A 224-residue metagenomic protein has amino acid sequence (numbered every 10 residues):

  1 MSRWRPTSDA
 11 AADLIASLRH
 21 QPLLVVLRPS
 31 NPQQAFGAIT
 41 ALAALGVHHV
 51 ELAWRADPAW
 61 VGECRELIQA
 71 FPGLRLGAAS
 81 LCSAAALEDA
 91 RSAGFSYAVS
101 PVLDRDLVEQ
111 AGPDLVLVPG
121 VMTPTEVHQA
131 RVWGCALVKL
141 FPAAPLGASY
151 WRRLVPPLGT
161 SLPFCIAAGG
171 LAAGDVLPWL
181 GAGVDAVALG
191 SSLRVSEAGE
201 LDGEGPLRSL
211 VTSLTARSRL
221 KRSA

Functional and structural regions predicted by a protein language model:
M1-A93, P113-L115, A173-G174, G181 (+1 more regions): Conserved N-terminal beta1-alpha1 strand-loop-helix module at the mouth
R3-R5, I166, V184, A188: Active-site pocket-lining/capping segments in soluble small-molecule metabolic enzymes
L14-S17, E109, P156-P157: Short secondary-structure boundary/capping segments
R28-P32, A78-A84, S100-L103, P119-P124 (+2 more regions): Glycine-rich beta-to-alpha transition loops that act as phosphate-gripper elements at the mouths of alpha/beta enzyme
A38, S83-A93, T125-G134, Y150 (+2 more regions): Catalytic cores of alpha/beta
V50-L52, G77, A98, K139-L140 (+1 more regions): Short catalytic-loop micro-motif centered on adjacent basic/acidic residues
Y97-L107, K139-A148, G183-L207: Glycine-rich phosphate-binding active-site loops on the catalytic face of alpha/beta enzymes
D104-L146: Histidine/lysine/aspartate-rich catalytic loop segments that bind and position anionic ligands
